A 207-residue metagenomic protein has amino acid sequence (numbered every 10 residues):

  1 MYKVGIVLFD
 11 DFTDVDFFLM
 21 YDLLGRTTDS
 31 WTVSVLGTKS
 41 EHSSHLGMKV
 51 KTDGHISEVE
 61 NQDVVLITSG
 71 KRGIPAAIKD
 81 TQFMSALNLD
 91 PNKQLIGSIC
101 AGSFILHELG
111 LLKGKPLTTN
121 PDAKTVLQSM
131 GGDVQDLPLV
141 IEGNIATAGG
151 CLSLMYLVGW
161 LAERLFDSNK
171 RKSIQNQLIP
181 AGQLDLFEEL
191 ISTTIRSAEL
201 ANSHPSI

Functional and structural regions predicted by a protein language model:
M1-I96, F104-E108, V126, M130 (+2 more regions): Extended, subdomain-level signal for the structured scaffold at the beginning of enzyme domains
L8, T119, G149: Small/polar loops that bind or transfer phosphate-bearing groups
I96-G97, L117: A short beta-strand/loop micro-motif in the catalytic core of glycosyltransferases that engages the nucleotide-sugar
G110, T147-G149: Short secondary-structure transition/capping segments
K113-P121, V134-L139: Short hydrophobic/aromatic-enriched beta-strand-loop microsegments
L137-T147: Amphipathic alpha-helical segments enriched in hydrophobic/aromatic residues interleaved with Lys/Arg
